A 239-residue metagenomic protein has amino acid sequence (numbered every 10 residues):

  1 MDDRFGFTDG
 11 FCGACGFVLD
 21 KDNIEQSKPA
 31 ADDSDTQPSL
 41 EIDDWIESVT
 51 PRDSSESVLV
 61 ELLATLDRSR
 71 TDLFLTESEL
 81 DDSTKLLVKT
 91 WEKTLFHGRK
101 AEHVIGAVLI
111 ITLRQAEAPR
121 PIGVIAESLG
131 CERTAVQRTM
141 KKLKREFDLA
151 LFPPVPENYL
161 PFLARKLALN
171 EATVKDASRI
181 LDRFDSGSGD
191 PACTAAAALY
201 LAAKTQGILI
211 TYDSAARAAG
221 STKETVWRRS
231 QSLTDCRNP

Functional and structural regions predicted by a protein language model:
M1-P239: Non-catalytic, interaction-prone regions of core transcription and DNA-replication machinery
